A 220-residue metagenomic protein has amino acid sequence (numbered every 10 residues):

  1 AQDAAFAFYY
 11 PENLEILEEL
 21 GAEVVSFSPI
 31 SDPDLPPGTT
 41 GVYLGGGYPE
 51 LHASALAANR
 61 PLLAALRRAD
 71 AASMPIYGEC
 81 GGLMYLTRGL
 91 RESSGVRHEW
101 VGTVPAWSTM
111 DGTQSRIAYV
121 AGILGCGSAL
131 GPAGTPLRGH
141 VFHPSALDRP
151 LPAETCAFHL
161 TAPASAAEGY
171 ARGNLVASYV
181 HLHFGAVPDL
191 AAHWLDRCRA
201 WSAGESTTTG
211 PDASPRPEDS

Functional and structural regions predicted by a protein language model:
A1-A64: Acidic, glycine-rich loop-and-beta core segments that form the ion-binding/anion-interacting portion of active sites
A1-D3, P29, G45-G47, R88 (+3 more regions): Fold-independent oxyanion-binding glycine-rich loops and adjacent beta-strand/coil segments at enzyme active sites
A5-F8, P33, E50-H52, Y85-T87 (+4 more regions): Flexible loop/turn segments at secondary-structure boundaries
F8-E15, E19, P61, M74 (+5 more regions): Conserved active-site and cofactor/substrate-binding residues in soluble primary-metabolism enzymes
V42, E79, V101, F142 (+1 more regions): Hydrophobic, well-ordered secondary-structure elements that form the walls of internal hydrophobic environments
L44, P49, G81, A153-E154: Hydrophobic multi-pass inner-membrane translocation pores used for secretion and envelope-lipid/glycan export
P49-A129: Cysteine-nucleophile active-site neighborhood
T109-S220: Amide-donor transfer/coupling interface in amidating biosynthetic enzymes
